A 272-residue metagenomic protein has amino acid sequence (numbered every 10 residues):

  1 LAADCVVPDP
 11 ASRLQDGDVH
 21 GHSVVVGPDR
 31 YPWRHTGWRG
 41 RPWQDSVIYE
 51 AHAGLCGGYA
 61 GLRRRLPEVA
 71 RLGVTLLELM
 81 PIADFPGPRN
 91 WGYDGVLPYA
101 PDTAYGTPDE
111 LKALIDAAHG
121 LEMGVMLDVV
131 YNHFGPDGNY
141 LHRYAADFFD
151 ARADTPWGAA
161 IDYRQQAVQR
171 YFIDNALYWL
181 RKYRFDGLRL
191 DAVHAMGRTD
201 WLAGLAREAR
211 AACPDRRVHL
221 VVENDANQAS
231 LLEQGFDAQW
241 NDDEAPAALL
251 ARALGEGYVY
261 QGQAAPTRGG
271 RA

Functional and structural regions predicted by a protein language model:
L1-Y49: The feature marks proteins involved in alpha-glucan
A2-A11, A83-D84, A145, A251 (+1 more regions): Short low-complexity stretches enriched in small and charged residues
A11, D18, G187, L250 (+1 more regions): Intrinsically disordered, low-complexity sequence elements enriched in Ser/Thr/Gly/Pro
A11-R13, D84, R217, G269: A generic alpha-helix propensity feature with a strong bias for hydrophobic helices
R30, T36-W43, I48, H52-R184 (+4 more regions): Substrate-binding/active-site clefts of carbohydrate-active enzymes
A206-A272: Conserved alpha/beta catalytic core and glycan-binding cleft of carbohydrate-active enzymes
